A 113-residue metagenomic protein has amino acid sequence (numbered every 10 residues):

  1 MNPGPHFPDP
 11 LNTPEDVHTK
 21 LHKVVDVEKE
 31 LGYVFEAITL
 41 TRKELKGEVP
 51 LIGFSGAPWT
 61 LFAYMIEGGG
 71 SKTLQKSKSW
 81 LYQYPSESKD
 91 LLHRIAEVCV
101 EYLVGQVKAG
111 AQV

Functional and structural regions predicted by a protein language model:
N2-Y102: Active-site-proximal, glycine-rich beta->alpha crossover segments in alpha/beta enzymes that shape flexible
G110-A111: A structural motif
